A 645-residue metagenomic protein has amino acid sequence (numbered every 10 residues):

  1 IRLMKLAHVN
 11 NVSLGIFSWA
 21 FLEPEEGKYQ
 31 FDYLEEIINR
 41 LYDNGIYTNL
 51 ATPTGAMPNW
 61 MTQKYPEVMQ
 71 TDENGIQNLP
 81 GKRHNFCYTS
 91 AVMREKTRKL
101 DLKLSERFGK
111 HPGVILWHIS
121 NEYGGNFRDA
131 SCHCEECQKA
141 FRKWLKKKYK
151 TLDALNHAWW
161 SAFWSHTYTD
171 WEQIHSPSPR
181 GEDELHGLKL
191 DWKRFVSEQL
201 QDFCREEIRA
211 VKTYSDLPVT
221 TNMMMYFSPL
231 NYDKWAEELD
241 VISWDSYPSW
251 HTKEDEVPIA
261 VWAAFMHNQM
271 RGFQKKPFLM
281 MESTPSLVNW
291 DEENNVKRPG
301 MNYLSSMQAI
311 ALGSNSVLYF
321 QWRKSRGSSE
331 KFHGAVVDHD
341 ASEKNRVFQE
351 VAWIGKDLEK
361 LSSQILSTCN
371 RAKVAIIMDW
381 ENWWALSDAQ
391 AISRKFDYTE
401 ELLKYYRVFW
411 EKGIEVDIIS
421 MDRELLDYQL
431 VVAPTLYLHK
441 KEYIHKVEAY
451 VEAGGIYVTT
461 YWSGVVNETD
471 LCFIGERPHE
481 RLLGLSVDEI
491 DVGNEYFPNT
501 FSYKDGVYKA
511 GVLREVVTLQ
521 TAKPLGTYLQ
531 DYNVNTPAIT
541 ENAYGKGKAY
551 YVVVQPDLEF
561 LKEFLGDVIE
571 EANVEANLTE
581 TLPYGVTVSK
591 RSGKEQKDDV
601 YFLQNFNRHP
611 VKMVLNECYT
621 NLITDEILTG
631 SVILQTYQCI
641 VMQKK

Functional and structural regions predicted by a protein language model:
I1-L6, E25-Y42, E95, K99 (+4 more regions): Aromatic- and glycine-enriched glycan-recognition loops and surfaces that form the carbohydrate-binding subsites
R2-I76, E206-Y214, Y437: Aromatic-lined substrate-binding rim segments of carbohydrate-active enzymes
M4, V12, L41, L104 (+7 more regions): Conserved, mostly hydrophobic/aromatic
H8-N10, Y42-T48, K110-I115, S215-V219 (+5 more regions): Short, well-ordered coil/turn segments that N-cap beta-strands
S13-S18, A51-W60, I115-G124, N222-S228 (+3 more regions): Short, solvent-exposed turn/loop segments enriched in Gly/Ser/Thr/Pro and often Arg
F17-D32, M61-A91, S131, L185-K189 (+2 more regions): Surface-exposed, active-site-proximal loop segments in enzymatic domains
N78-V241, D245-T252, E256-F265: Polysaccharide-binding and catalytic clefts of secreted carbohydrate-active enzymes
D170-H175, A236, Y247-K645: Carbohydrate-binding surfaces of carbohydrate-active enzymes
